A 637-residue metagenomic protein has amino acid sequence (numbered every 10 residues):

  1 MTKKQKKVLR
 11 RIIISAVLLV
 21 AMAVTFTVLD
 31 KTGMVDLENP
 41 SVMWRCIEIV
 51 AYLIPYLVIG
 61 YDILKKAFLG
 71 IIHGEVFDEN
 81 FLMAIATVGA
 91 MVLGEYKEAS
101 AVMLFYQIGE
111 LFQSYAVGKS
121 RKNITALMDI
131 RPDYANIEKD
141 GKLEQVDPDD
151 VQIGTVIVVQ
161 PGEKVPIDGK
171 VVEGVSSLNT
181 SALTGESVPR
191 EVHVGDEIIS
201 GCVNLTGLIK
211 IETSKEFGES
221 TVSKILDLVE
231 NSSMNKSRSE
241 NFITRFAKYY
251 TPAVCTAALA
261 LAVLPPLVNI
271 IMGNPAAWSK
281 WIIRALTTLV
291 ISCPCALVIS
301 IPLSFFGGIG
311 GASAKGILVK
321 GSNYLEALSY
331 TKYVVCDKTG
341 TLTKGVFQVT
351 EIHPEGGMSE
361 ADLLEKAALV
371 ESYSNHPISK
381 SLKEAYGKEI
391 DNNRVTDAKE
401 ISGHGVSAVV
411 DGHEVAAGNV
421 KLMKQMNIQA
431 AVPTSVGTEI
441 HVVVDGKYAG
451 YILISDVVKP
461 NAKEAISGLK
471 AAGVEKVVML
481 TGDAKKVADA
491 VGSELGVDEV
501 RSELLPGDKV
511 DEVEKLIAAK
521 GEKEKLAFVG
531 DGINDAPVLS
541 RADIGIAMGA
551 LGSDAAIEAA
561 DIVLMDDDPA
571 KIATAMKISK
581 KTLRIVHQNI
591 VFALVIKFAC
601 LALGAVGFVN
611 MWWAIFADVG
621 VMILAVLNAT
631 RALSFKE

Functional and structural regions predicted by a protein language model:
M1-W44, V117, G141-Q145, S223 (+8 more regions): Flexible metal-binding regulatory segments at protein termini and peripheral loops
T2, Y52-E138, D150-Q152, V156-I157 (+7 more regions): Actuator/coupling domain of P-type ATPases
A16-V20, N241-M272, A285-F305, H587-F616: Bilayer-spanning, highly hydrophobic alpha-helical transmembrane segments
F68-D78, F112-T125, L303-S322, T630-E637: Juxtamembrane helix-loop transition segments at the membrane interface in multi-pass membrane proteins
F81-A84, L183, I291-L369, V538 (+1 more regions): Conserved catalytic phosphorylation-site environment of P-type ATPases
Q160, V349, H353-K476, K485 (+1 more regions): P-type ATPase nucleotide-binding
A257, A519-K523, A560, M565-E637: Membrane-embedded transport module
V410-G412, T438, V444-Q588: Conserved ATP-binding TGD loop and adjacent catalytic N/P-domain core of P-type ATPases
